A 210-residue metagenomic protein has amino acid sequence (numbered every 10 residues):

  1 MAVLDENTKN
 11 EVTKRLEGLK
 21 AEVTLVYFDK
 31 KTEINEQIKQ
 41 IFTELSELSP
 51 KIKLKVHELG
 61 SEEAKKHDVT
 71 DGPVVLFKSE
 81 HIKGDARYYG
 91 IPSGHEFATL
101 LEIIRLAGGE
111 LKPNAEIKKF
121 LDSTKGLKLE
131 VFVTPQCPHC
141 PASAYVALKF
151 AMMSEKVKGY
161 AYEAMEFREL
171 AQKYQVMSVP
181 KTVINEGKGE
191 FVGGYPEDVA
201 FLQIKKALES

Functional and structural regions predicted by a protein language model:
M1-E22, E96-K125: N-terminal leader/targeting and pre-domain segments
E6-S49, D122-E155: Local sequence-structure signature of Cys/Sec-based thiol-disulfide redox active-site neighborhoods
K30, P50-E62, E155-A171: Thiol-based oxidoreductase modules, predominantly thioredoxin-like and allied folds used for disulfide exchange
K31, F42-E44, K53-G60, H67-D71 (+1 more regions): Extracytoplasmic/periplasmic domains immediately adjacent to an N-terminal transmembrane anchor in multi-pass membrane
Q37-K51, V56-L59, D85-A86, G94-L111 (+2 more regions): Acidic, two-metal ion nucleic-acid-processing modules in DNA metabolism proteins
E63-E80, A86, Q172-I184: Structural micro-motif
F77-L111, V183-S210: Non-catalytic, surface beta->alpha helical segment in thiol-disulfide oxidoreductase systems
H139-S210: Structured core of small recognition/catalytic domains
